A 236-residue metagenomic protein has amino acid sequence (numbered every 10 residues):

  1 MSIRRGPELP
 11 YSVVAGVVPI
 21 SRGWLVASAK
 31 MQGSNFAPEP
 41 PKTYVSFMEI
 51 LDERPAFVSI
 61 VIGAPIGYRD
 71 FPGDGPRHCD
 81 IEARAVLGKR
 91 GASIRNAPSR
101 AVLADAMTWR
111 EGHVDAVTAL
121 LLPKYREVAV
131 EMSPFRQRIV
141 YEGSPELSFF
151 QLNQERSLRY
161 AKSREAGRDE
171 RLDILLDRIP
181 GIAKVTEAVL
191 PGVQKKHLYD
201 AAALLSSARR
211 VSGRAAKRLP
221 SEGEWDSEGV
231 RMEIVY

Functional and structural regions predicted by a protein language model:
S2-Y236: RNase H-like (RuvC/DEDD) metal-dependent nuclease/polynucleotide-processing core
